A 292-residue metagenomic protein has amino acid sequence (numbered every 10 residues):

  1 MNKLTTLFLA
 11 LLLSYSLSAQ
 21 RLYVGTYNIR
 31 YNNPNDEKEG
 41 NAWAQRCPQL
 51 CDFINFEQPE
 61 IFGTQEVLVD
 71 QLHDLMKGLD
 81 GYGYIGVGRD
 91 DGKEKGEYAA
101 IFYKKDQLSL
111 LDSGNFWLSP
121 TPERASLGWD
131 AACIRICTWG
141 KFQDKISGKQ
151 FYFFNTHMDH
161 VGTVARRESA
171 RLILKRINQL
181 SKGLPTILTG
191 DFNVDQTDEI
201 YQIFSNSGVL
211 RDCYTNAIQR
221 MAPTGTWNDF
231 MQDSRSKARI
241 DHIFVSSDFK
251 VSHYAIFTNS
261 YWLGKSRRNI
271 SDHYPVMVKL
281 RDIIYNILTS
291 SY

Functional and structural regions predicted by a protein language model:
N2, L17-G78, R89-E97, R171 (+1 more regions): N-terminal, active-site-proximal structural segment of metallo-dependent hydrolase catalytic domains
N2-L9: Sec-dependent signal peptide recognition, specifically the positively charged N-region followed immediately by
L9-S18: Hydrophobic h-region of N-terminal signal peptides that target proteins for export in Gram-negative bacteria
L22-I29, L50-L75, F102, G140 (+6 more regions): Active-site beta-strand/loop signature of hydrolases that rely on acidic residues for catalysis
Y31-G40, L111, T163, M221-T224: Short, solvent-exposed loop/turn elements at domain surfaces
N35-E39, P122-W129, T156-T163: Surface-exposed cleft-lining segments at the edges of enzyme active sites
I61-Y152, H253-F257: Structured beta-strand-rich core segments of catalytic domains in phosphoester-bond hydrolases
K141, V164, E168, K175-T186 (+1 more regions): Metal-dependent phosphoester-hydrolase catalytic domains
